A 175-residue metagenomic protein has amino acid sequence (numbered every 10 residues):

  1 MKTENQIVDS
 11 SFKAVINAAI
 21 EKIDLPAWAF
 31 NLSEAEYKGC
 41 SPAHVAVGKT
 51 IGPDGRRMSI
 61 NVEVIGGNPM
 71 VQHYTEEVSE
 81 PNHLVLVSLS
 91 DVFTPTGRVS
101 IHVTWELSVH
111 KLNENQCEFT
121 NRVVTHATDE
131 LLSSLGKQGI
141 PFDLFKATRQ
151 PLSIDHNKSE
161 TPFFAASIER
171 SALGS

Functional and structural regions predicted by a protein language model:
M1-R56, I65: Hydrophobic ligand-binding cavity/cleft-lining segments
D9-S11, M58, P69-H73, S100-E106 (+1 more regions): Short, surface-exposed coil-to-beta transition loops
A19-I23, V78-H83, S108-E118: A short, structured loop/turn motif at beta-sheet edges
D24, N68-Q72, D129-S133: Short acidic, gly/pro-rich beta-turn/loop elements at beta-sheet edges and active-site/ligand-binding grooves
D24, W28-N31, G66-G67, S90-N113 (+1 more regions): A short, terminal or domain-edge coil/loop segment
V45-R98: Glycine-rich portal/gate segments that line the openings of hydrophobic small-molecule binding cavities
F93-D155: Beta-strand/loop substructures that line and gate deep hydrophobic ligand-binding cavities in soluble
P141-S175: Long, compositionally biased interface segments
